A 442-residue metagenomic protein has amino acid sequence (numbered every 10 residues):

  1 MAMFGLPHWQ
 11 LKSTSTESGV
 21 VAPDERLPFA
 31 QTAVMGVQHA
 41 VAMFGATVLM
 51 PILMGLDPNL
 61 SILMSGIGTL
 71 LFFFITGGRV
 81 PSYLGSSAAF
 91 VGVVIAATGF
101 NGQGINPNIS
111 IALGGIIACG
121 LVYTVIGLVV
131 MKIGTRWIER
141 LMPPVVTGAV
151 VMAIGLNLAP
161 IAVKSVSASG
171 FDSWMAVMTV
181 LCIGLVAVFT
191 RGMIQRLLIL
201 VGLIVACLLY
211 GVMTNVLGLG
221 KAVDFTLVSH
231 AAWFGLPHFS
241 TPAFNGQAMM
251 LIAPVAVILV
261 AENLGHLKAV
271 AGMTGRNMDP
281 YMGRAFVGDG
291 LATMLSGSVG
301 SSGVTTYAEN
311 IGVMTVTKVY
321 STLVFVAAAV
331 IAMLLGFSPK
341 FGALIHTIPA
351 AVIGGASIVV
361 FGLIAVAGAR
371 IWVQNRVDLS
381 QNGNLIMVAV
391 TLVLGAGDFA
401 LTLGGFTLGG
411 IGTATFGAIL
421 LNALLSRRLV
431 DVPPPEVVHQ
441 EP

Functional and structural regions predicted by a protein language model:
M1-P81, A89-I105: N-terminal signal-anchor module of multipass membrane proteins
M1-V34, L219-H238, G272-G275, A285 (+1 more regions): Intrinsically disordered, low-complexity non-transmembrane regions of multi-pass membrane transporters
Q10, T16, F44-T47, L181-F189 (+4 more regions): Juxtamembrane interface elements at the cytosolic ends of transmembrane helices in multi-pass membrane proteins
S15, G19-A30, G55-F73, L251-T322 (+1 more regions): Membrane-embedded helical hairpins/re-entrant loop segments and their flanking transmembrane helices within multi-pass
A33-M43, D172-V180, L197-L198, L236-H266 (+1 more regions): Hydrophobic, membrane-embedded alpha-helices of multi-pass small-molecule transporters
V48-L53, Y83-A96, G265-T274, V304-V316 (+2 more regions): Re-entrant/interfacial helical elements at transmembrane boundaries that shape and gate the permeation pathway
L53-L56, G78, G99-P107, M131 (+5 more regions): Juxtamembrane helix-boundary/capping and inter-helix hinge elements in multi-pass membrane proteins
N106-V216, A327-E436: Membrane-embedded alpha-helical modules
